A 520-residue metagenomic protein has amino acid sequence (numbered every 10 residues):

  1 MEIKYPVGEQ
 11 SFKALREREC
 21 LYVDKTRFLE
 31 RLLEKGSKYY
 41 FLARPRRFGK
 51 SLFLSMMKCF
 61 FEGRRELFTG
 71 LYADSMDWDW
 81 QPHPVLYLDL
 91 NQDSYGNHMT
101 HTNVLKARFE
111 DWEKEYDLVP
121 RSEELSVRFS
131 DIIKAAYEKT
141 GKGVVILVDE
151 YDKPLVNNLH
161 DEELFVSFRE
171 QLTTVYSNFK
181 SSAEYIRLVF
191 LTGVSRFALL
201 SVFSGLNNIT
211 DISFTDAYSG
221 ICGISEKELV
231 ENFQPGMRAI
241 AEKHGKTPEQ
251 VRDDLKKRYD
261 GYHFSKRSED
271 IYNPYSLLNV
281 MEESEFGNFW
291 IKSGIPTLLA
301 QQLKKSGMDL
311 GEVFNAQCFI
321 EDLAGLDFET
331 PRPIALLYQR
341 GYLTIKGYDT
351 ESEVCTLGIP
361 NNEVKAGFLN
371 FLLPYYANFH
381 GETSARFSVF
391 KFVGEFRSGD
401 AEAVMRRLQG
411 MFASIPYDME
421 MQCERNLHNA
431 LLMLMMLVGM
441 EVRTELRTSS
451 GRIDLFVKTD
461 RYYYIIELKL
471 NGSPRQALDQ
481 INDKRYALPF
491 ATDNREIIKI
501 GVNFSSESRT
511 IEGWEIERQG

Functional and structural regions predicted by a protein language model:
M1-C423, V438: Phosphate-binding site recognition
R46, T459, K469-G472, E517-R518: A short beta-strand motif that forms part of the nucleic acid-binding face of small beta-barrel RNA-binding folds
A136-T140, L434-D460: Active-site metal-binding core of divalent-cation-utilizing nuclease and nuclease-like domains
V145, Y462-Y464, I498: Structural motif
F165-E170, L470-A487: Mg2+/Mn2+-dependent nuclease catalytic core
V175-S182, A335-L343, L432-M440, Q480-I500: Metal-dependent nuclease catalytic cores in nucleic-acid-processing enzymes, especially RNase H-like/related
L431, I453-L470, K484: Conserved catalytic cores of phosphodiester-cleaving nucleases, focusing on short active-site segments
P489, D493-G520: Domain-level recognition of nuclease-like catalytic cores that cleave nucleotide substrates
